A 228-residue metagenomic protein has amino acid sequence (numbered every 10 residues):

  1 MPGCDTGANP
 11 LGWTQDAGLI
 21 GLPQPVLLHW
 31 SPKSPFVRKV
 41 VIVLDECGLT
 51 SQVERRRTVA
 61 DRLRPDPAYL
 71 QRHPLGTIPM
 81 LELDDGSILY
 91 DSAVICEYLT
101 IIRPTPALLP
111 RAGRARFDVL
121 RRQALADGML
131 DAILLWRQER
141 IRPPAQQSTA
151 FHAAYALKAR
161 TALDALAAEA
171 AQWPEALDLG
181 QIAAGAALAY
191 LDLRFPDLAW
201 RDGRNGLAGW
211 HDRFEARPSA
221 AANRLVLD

Functional and structural regions predicted by a protein language model:
P2-T149: GST-like domain detector, emphasizing the conserved glutathione-binding G-site in the N-terminal thioredoxin-like
V41, A93, L134, F195 (+2 more regions): Short, flexible helix/strand-to-coil boundary loops that buttress conserved ligand/catalytic motifs in alpha/beta
C96, T100, L120-Q123, L163 (+2 more regions): Non-transmembrane alpha-helical segments in soluble domains of secreted/periplasmic/extracellular proteins
P106-R111, A199-R201, A221-V226: Short, hydrophobic secondary-structure boundary micro-motifs
A126-D212: GST-like fold's C-terminal all-alpha helical module
G209-N223: Charged phosphate-binding loop/patch that engages nucleotide di/tri-phosphates or the phosphate backbone of nucleic
